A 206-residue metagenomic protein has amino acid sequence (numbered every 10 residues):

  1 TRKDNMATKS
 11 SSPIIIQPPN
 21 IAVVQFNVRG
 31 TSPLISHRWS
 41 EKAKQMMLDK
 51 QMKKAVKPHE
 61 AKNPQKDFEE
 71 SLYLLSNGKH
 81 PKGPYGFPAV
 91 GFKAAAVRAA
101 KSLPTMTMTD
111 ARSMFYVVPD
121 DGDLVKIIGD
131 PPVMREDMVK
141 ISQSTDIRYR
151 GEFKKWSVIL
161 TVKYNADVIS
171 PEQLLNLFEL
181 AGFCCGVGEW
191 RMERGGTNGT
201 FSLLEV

Functional and structural regions predicted by a protein language model:
T1-V206: RNA-interacting cores
